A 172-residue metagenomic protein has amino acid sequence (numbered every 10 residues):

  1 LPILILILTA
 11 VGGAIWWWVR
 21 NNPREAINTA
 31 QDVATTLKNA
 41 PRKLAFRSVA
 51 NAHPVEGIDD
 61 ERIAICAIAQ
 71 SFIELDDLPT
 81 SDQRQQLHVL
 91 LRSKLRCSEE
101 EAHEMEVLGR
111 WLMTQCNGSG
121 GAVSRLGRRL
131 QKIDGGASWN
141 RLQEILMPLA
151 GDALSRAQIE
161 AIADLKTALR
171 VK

Functional and structural regions predicted by a protein language model:
L1-Q70, S81-K172: Small-residue-enriched hydrophobic alpha-helices in membranes
